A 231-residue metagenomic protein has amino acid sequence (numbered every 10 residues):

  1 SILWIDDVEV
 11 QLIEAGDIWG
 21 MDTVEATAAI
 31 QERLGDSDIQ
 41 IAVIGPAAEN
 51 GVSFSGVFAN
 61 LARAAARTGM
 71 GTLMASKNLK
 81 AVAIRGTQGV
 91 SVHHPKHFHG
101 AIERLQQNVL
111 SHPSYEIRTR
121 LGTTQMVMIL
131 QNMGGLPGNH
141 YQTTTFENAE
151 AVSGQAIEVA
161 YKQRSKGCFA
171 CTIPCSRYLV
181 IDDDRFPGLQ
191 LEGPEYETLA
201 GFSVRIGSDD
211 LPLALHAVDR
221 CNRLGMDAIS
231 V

Functional and structural regions predicted by a protein language model:
S1-V231: Intrinsically disordered, low-complexity segments enriched in small residues
